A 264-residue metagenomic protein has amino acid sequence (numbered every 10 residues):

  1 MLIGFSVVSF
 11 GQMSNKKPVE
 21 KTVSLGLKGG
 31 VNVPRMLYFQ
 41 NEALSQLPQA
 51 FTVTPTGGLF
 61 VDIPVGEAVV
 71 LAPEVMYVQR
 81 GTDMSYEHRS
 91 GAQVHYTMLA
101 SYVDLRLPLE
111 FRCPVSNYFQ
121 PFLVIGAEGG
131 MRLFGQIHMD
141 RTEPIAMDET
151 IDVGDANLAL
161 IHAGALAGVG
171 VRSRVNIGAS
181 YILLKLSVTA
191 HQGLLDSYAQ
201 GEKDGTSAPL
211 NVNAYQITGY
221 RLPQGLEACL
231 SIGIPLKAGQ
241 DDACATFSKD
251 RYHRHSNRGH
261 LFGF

Functional and structural regions predicted by a protein language model:
L2-F10: Hydrophobic h-region of N-terminal signal peptides that target proteins for export in Gram-negative bacteria
F10-G58, G233-G239, G259-F264: Short glycine/proline- and aromatic-enriched beta-strand/turn motifs that initiate or cap beta-hairpins
G11-Q12, L59, R106-R112, L166-S173 (+1 more regions): Short, well-ordered amphipathic alpha-helices
V19, V33, I63-E67, F111-N117 (+2 more regions): Outer-membrane beta-barrel strand-turn architecture
V23-G29, L71-P73, V103-L105, P121-G129 (+3 more regions): Transmembrane beta-strands of outer-membrane beta-barrel proteins
R35-T52, Q79-Y102, G130-H162, D196-T206 (+1 more regions): Extracellular/periplasm-exposed beta-strand and loop segments of Gram-negative cell-envelope proteins, dominated by
V69, M76-T82, A100, R112-F122 (+5 more regions): Acidic/histidine-enriched, beta-strand-rich ligand/metal-binding domains
Q120, N157-H162, A167, R172-F264: Predominantly the C-terminal beta-signal and adjacent terminal strand-loop region of outer-membrane beta-barrel
